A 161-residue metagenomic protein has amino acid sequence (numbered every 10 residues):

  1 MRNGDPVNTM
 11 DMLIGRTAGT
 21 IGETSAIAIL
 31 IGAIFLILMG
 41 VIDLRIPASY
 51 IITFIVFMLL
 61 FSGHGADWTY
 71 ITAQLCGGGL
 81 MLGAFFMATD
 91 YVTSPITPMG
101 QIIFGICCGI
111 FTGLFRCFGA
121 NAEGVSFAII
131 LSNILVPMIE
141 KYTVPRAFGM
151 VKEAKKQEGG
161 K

Functional and structural regions predicted by a protein language model:
M1-I29: Long hydrophobic alpha-helical segments that form multi-pass transmembrane helix bundles in integral membrane proteins
I27-I31, A48-V56, Q74-A88, I102-I110: Hydrophobic alpha-helical segments embedded in the membrane of multi-pass proteins
A33-I37, I55-L59, A84, A88 (+3 more regions): Alpha-helical transmembrane segments of multipass membrane proteins
I37-S49, Y91-I102: Membrane-helix interface "capping/anchor" motifs
F61-G65, Y70, I110-E123: Hydrophobic alpha-helical transmembrane segments in multi-pass integral membrane proteins
I71-G79, Q101, G119-S132: Loop-to-transmembrane alpha-helix initiation sites
R146-K161: Short, highly charged, low-complexity non-transmembrane loops/tails of multi-pass membrane proteins
